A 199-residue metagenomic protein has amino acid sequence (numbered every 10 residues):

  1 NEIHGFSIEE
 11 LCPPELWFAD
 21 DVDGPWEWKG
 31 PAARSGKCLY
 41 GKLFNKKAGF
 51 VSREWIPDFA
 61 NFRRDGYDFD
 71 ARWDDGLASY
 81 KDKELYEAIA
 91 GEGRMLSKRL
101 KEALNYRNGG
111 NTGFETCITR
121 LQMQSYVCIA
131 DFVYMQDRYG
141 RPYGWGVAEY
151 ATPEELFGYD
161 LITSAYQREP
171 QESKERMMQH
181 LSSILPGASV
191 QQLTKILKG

Functional and structural regions predicted by a protein language model:
N1-G199: Long, low-complexity intrinsically disordered regions
